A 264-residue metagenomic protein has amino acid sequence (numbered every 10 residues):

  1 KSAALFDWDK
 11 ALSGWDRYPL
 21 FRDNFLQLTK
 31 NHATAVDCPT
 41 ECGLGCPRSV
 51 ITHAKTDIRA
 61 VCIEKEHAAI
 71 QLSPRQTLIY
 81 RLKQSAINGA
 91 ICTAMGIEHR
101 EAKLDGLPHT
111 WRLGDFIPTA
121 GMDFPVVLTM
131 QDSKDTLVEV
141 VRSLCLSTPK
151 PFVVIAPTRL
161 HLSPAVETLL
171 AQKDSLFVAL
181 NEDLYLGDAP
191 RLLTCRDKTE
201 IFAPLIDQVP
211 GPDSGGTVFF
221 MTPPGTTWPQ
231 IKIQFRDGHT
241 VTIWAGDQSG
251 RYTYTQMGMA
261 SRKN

Functional and structural regions predicted by a protein language model:
K1-L78, P164-E167, G187-N264: Intrinsically disordered, low-complexity protein-interaction/activation regions
R17-R22, I97-G114, T129-V138: Short linear interaction motifs
T77-G121: Active-site metal-binding core of divalent-cation-utilizing nuclease and nuclease-like domains
E98, I117, D123-L137, L146 (+1 more regions): Short acidic, S/G/P-rich loop/turn micro-motifs used as interaction or catalytic elements
D115-M122, V141, K263-N264: Secondary-structure-rich domain cores
V138-F152: Short, basic/hydrophobic alpha-helical segments
I155-S163, E182-Y185: Short beta-alpha junction loops
L169-G187: Acidic, Ser/Thr-rich peripheral helices and adjacent loops at domain boundaries
